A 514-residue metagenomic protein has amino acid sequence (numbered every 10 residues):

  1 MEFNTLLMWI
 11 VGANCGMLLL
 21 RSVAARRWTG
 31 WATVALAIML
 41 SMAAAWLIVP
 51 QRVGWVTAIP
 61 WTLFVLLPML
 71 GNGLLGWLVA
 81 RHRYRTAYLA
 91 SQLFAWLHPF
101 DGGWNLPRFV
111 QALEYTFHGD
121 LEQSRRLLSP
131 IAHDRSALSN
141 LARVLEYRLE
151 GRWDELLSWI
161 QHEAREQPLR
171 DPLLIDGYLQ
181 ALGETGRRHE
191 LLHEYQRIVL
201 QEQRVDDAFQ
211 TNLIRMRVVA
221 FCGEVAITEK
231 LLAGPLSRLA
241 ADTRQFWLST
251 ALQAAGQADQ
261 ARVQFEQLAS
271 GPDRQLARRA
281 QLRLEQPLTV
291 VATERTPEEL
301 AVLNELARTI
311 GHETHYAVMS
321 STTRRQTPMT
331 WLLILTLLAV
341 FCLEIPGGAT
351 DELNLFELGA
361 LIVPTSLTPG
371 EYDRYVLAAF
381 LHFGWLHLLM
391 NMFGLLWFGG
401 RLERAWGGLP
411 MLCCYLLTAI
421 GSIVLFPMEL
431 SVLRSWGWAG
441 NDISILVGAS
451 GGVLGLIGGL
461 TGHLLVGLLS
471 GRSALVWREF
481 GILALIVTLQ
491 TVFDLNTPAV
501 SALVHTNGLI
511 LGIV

Functional and structural regions predicted by a protein language model:
N4-A25: N-terminal signal-anchor/start-transfer transmembrane helix
A43-Y84: Transmembrane alpha-helices and immediately adjacent membrane-cytoplasm interface residues in multi-pass integral
F64-G73, F100-R108, H133-A142, Q167-G177 (+2 more regions): Generic helix N-cap/helix-start motif at coil->alpha-helix transitions
L67-H118, A142-E146, I214: Alpha-helical segment of the N-proximal tetratricopeptide repeat
T86-F94, L121-I131, R152-E166, R187-E202 (+3 more regions): Alpha-helical repeat scaffolds
L89, Y115-T116, A137, Y147 (+4 more regions): C-terminal transmembrane module of polytopic alpha-helical membrane proteins
A269, R279-V514: A detector for small-residue-rich transmembrane helices and their helix-helix packing motifs
